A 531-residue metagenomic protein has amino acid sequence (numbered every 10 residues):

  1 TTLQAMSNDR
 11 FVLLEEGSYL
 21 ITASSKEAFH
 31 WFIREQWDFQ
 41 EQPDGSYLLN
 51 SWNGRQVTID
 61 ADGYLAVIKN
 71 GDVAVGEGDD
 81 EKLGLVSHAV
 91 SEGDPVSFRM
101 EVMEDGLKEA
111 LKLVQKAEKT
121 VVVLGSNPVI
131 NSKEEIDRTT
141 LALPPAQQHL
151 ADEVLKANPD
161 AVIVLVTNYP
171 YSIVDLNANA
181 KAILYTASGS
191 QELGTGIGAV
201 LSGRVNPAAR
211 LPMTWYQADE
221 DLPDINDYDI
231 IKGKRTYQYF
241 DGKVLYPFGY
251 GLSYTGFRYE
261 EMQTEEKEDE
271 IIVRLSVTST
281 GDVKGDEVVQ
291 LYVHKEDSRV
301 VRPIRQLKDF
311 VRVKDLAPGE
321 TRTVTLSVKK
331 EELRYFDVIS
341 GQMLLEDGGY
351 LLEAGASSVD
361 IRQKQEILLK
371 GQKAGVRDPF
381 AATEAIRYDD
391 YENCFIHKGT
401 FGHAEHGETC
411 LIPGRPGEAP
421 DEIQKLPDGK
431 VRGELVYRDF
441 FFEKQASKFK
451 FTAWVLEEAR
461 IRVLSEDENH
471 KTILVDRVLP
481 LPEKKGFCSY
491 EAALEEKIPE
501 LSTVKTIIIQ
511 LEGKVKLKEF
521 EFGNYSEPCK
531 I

Functional and structural regions predicted by a protein language model:
T1-A117, V122, L141-A142: Lectin-like carbohydrate-binding module/patch detector with strong preference for beta-trefoil
R10-L14, Q56, T280-D286, E443: A short beta-turn/strand-edge loop motif at beta-sheet boundaries
F29-W31, G93-A178: Hydrophobic helix-and-loop "lid/oligomerization" segment in the mid-to-C-terminal part of catalytic domains
Y47, D269-V273, G433, S447-F449: Structural beta-strand segments of beta-rich domains
V166-D286, Y292-E296, P318-E320, D347-P379 (+2 more regions): Secreted, periplasmic, or luminal enzymes acting at the cell surface/secretory milieu
R299-V338: Intrinsically disordered, low-complexity Pro/Gly/Ser/Thr-rich segments with frequent PxxP/GP/PP motifs and embedded
E332-G349, E500-S502: Short glycine/proline/serine/threonine-rich loop/turn segments at secondary-structure transition edges
G349-L351, K370-I531: Extracytoplasmic
